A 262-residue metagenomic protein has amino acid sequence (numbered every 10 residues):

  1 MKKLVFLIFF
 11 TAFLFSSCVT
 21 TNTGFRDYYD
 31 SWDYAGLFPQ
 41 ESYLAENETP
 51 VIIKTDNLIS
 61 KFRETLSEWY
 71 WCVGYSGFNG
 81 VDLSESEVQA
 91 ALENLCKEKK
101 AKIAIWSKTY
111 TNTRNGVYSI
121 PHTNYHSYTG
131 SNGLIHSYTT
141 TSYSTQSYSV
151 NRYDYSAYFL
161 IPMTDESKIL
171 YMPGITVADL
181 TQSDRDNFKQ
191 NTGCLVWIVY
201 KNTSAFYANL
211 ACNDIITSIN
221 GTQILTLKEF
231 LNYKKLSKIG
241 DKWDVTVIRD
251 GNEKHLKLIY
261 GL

Functional and structural regions predicted by a protein language model:
M1-L4: Positively charged n-region of N-terminal signal peptides that target proteins for export
A12-F38: Bacterial Sec signal peptide processing site at the extreme N-terminus
L92-N112: A short, hydrophobic beta-strand-centered structural micro-motif
A104-W106, A205-K228: Conserved PDZ fold ligand-binding element
N112-R152: Mixed-charge, low-complexity intrinsically disordered segments
V150-D184: Pro/Ala/Gly-rich low-complexity, hydrophilic intrinsically disordered segments
F159-S167, M172, T217-I219, L231-L262: PDZ-domain C-terminal substructure recognizer with occasional recognition of PDZ-binding tails
T181-N187, Y200-D214: PDZ/PDZ-like domain micro-motif
